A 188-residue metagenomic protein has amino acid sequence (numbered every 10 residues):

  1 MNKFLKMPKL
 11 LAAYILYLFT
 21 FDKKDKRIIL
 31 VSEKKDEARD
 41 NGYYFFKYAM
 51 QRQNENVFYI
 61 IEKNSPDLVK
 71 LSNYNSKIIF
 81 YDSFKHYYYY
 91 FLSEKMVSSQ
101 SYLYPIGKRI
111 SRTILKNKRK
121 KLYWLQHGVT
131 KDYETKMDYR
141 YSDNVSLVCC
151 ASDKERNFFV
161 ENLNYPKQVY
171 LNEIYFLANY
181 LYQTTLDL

Functional and structural regions predicted by a protein language model:
M1-K35: Membrane-proximal basic amphipathic "stem/tether" segments
I28-Y182: Active-site and donor-binding regions of nucleotide-sugar-utilizing enzymes
Q183-L188: A short helix/loop element that forms part of the nucleotide-sugar donor recognition site in Leloir-type
